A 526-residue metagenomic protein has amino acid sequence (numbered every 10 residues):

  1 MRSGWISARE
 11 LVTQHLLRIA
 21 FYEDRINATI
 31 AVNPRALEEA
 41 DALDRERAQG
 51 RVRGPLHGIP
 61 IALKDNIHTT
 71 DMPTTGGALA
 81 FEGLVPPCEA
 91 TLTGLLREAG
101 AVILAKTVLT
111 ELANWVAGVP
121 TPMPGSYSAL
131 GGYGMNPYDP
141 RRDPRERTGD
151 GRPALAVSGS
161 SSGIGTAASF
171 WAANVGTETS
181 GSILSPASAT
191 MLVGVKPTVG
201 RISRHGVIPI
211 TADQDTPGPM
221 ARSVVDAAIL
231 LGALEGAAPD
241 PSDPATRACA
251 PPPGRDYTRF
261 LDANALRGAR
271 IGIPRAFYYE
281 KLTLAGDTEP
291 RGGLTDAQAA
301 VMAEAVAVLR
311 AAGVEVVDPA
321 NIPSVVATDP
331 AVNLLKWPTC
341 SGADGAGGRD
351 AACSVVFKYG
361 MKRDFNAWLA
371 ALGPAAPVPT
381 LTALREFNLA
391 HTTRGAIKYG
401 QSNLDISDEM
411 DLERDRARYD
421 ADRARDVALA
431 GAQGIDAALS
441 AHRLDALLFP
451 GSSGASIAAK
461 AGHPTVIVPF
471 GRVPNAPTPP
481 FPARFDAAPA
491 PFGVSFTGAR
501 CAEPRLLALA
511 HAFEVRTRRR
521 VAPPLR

Functional and structural regions predicted by a protein language model:
M1-S180, T198-V199, R222, L234 (+7 more regions): Gly/Ser-rich catalytic/binding loops embedded in alpha/beta enzyme cores
G4, G58, E98, L104 (+4 more regions): Glycine-rich, small-residue loops and helix-cap segments that act as flexible hinges at active-site edges
W5-Q14, D24-V32, A48-L56, A105-V108 (+9 more regions): Surface-exposed patches in mature extracellular/periplasmic domains of secreted proteins
V12, D41, L92, E98 (+5 more regions): Acyltransferase
H57-L79, F260, A265-D287, K336-G431 (+1 more regions): Short helix-loop capping/hinge segments that flank enzyme active sites or metal/cofactor-binding pockets
V116-R152, A245-P253, L282-D296, S324-C353: Surface-exposed intrinsically disordered loops and tails
Y127-S128, G132, A189-I208, I467-D486: Flexible glycine/proline-rich, aromatic-decorated loop/lid segments
K196-A300, P323, A390, V515-R526: A short helix-breaking turn/cap at a secondary-structure junction
